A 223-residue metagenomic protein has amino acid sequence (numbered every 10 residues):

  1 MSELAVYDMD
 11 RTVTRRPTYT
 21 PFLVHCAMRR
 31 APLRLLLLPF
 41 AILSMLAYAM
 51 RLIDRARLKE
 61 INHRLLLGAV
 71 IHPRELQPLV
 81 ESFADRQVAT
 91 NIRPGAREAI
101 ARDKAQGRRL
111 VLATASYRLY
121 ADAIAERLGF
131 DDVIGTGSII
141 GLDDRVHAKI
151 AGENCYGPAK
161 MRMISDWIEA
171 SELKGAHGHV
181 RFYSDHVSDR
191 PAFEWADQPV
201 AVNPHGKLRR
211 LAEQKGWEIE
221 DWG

Functional and structural regions predicted by a protein language model:
M1-D54: Active-site neighborhood of HAD-like aspartate-dependent phosphohydrolases
S2, P78, D85-G223: C-terminal cap/substrate-recognition subdomain and adjoining C-terminal extension of metal-dependent phosphatase-like
Y19-T20, K59, P73, M161: A general structural signal for well-ordered alpha-helical segments in protein cores
L33-L37, R74, G175-G178: Short, surface-exposed acidic
A49-H63, I134: Small-residue-rich anion-binding loops in enzyme active sites
L52, V70, G157-M161: Electropositive phosphate-/nucleotide-binding environments in soluble metabolic enzymes
L58-P94: Metal-dependent phosphoesterase signature
